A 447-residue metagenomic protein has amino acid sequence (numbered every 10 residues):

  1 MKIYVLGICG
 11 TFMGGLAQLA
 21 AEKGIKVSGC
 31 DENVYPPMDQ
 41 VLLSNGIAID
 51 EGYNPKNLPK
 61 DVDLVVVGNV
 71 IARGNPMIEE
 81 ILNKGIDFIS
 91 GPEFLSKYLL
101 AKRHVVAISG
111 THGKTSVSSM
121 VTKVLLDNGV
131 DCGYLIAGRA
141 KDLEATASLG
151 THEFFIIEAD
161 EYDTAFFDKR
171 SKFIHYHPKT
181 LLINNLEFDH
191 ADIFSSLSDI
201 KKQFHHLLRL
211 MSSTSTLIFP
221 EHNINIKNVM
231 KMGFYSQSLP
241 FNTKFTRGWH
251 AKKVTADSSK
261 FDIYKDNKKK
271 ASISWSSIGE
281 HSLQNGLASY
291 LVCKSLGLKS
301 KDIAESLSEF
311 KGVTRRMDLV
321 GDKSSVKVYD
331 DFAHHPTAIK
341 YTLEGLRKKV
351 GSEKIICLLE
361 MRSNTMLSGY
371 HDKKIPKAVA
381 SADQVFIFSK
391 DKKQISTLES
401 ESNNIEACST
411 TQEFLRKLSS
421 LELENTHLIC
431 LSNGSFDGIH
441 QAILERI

Functional and structural regions predicted by a protein language model:
M1-V34, M38, L42-I49, K60-D61 (+7 more regions): ATP-dependent carboxylate-amine ligase
C9-T11, I71-A72, G113-K114, I224 (+1 more regions): Gly/Ser/Thr-rich loops at beta-strand to alpha-helix junctions that form or flank small-molecule/cofactor-binding
L19-K23, L43, K56-K60, N69 (+5 more regions): Phosphate-binding loop of NTP-binding sites
E32-Y35, Y53-P55, N69-R73, E93 (+3 more regions): Short, polar loop motifs at secondary-structure junctions
E51-Y53, S90-P92, I136-G138, F219-E221 (+3 more regions): Short loop/edge segments at beta-strand edges and connector loops that shape dinucleotide/nucleotide cofactor-binding
T243-F245, V254-A256, A378: Active-site glycine/GP-rich loop and adjacent strand/helix microenvironment that borders small-molecule binding pockets
W249, S259-F261, R315: Change "...and in nucleic-acid phosphodiester-cleaving endonucleases..." to "...and in nucleic-acid processing enzymes
K253-K269: Acidic-glycine-rich active-site phosphate/pyrophosphate-binding loop
